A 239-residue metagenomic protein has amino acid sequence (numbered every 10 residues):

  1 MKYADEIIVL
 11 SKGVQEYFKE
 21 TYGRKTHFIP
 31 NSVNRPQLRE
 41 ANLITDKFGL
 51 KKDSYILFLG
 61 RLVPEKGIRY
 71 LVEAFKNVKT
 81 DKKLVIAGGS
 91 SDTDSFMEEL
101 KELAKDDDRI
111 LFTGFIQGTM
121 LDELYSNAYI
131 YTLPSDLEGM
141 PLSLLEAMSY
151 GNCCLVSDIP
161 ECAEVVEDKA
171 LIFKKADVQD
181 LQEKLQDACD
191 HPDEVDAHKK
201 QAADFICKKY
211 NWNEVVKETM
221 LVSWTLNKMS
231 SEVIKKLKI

Functional and structural regions predicted by a protein language model:
M1, F115-I116, E123-A128: Short alpha-helical donor nucleotide-sugar binding micro-motif in glycosyltransferases
G13, S32: Carbohydrate-associated surface elements
V33, L59, K83-E98, G114-F115: Glycosyltransferase donor-sugar binding loop
S54, F58, V63-N77, E98: A conserved mid-protein helix/loop that constitutes part of the nucleotide-sugar donor-binding site
M97-T119: Nucleotide-activated donor-binding/catalytic signature segment of Leloir-type glycosyltransferases, i.e., the conserved
D136: Aromatic "clamp/platform" in nucleotide-sugar-dependent glycosyltransferases that forms part of the donor/acceptor
S149, C153-V156: Short hydrophobic beta-strand element within catalytic cores of glycosyltransferases and related nucleotide-activated
L171-Q179, D187-D193: Conserved acidic donor-binding segment of nucleotide-sugar-dependent glycosyltransferases
